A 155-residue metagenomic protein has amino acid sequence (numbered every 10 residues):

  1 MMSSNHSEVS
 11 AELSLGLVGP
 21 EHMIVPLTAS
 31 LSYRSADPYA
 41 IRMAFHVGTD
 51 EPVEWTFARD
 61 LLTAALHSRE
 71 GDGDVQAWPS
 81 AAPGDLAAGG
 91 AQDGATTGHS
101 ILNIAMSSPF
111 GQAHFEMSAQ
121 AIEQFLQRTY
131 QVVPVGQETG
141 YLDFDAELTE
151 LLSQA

Functional and structural regions predicted by a protein language model:
M1-R42: Charge-rich, low-complexity N-terminal segments
A11-L15, W55-F57, F115: Generic detection of short hydrophobic beta-strand segments and adjacent strand-loop junctions
P20-I24, G48-D50, F110: Glycine-centered tight beta-turn/hairpin loop motif at sheet-sheet or coil-to-beta transitions
V25-R34, A77, A88, F115: Broad, structure-driven detector of short, well-ordered beta-strand segments within folded domains
I41-M43, L102-S107, F115: Generic recognition of long tandem-repeat/solenoid scaffolds
M43-F57, V135-Q137: Charged, low-complexity, helix/coiled-coil-prone segments
D50-P109: Short, internal acidic amphipathic alpha-helical interface segments that mediate docking to partner proteins
P109-A155: Mixed-charge, glycine-accented linear interaction segment located at domain edges/termini
